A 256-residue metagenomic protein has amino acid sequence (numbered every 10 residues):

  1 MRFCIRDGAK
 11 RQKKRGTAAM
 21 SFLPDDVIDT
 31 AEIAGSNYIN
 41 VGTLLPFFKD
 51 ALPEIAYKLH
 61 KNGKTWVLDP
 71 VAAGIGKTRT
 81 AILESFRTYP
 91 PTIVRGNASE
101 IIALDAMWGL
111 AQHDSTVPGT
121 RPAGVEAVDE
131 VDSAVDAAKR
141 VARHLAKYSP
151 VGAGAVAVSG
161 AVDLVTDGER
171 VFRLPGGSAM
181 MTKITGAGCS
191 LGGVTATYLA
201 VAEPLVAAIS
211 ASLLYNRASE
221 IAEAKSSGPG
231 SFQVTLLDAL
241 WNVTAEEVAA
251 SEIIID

Functional and structural regions predicted by a protein language model:
M1-L68: Conserved N-terminal subdomain of the carbohydrate kinase-like
A9, T17-A19, G35-Y38, K64-W66 (+7 more regions): Structural motif
F48-N97: Glycine/small-residue-rich loop that forms an oxyanion/phosphate-binding "nest" at active or ligand-binding sites
T78-V171: Conserved phosphate/ATP/ADP-binding segment of small-molecule kinases
A103, K183-L213: Short, small-residue alpha-helix embedded
A138-A146, P204-S219, L236-L237: Short, well-structured alpha-helical segments that form the helix of a local strand-helix-strand
L174-G186: Short pre-catalytic strand/loop immediately N-terminal to key active-site residues, enriched for Gly-Thr
N216-D256: Charged C-terminal helix
